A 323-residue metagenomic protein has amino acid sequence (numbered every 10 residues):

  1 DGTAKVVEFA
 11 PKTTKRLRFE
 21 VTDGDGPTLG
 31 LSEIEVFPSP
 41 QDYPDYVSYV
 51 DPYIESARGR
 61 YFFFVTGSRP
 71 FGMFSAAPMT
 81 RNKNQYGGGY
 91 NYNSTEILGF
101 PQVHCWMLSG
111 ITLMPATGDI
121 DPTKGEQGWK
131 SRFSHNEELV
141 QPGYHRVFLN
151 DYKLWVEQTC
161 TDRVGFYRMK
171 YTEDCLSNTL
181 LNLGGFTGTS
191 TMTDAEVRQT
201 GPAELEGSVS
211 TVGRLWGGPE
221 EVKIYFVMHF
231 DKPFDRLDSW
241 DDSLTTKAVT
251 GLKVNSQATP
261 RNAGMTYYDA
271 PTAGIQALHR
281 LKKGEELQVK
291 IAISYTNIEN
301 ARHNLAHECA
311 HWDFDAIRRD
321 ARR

Functional and structural regions predicted by a protein language model:
D1-Y43: Aromatic, loop-rich ligand-recognition surfaces of beta-strand-rich domains
P40-R323: Accessory carbohydrate-recognition regions in carbohydrate-active enzymes
